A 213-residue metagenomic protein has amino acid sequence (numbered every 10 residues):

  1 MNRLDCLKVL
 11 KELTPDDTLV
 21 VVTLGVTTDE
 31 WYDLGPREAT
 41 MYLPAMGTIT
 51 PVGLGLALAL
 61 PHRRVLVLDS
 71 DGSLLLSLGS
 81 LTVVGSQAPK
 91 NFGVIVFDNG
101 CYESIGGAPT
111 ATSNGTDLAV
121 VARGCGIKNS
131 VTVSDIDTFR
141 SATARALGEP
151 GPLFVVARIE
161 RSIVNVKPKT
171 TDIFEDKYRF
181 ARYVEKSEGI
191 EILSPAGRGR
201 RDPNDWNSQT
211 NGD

Functional and structural regions predicted by a protein language model:
M1, N211-D213: C-terminal end-of-chain micro-motif
M1-P15: Active-site pocket-lining segments that scaffold enzyme catalytic pockets across diverse folds
R3-C6, E30-Y178: Thiamine diphosphate
V9, L13, A142-R145, Y183: Residues that form generic nucleotide/phosphate-binding pockets
K11-T14, T18, A88, L147-P150 (+1 more regions): Structural signal for hydrophobic packing residues in well-ordered secondary-structure cores of soluble enzyme domains
D16-P36: Acidic-glycine-rich active-site phosphate/pyrophosphate-binding loop
K177-W206, G212: Short, flexible loop segments at boundaries between secondary-structure elements
